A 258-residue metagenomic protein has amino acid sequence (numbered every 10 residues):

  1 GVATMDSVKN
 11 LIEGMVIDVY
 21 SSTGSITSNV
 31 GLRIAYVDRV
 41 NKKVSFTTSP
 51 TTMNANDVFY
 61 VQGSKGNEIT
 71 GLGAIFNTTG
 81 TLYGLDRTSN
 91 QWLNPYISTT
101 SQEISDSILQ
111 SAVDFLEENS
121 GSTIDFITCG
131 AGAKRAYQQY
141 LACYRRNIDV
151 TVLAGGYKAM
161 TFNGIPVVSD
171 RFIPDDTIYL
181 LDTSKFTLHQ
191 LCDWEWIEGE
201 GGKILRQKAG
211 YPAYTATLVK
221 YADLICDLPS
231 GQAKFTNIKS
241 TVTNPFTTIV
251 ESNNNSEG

Functional and structural regions predicted by a protein language model:
G1-G258: Core alpha/beta structural scaffold of self-assembling particle/tube/pore-forming proteins
